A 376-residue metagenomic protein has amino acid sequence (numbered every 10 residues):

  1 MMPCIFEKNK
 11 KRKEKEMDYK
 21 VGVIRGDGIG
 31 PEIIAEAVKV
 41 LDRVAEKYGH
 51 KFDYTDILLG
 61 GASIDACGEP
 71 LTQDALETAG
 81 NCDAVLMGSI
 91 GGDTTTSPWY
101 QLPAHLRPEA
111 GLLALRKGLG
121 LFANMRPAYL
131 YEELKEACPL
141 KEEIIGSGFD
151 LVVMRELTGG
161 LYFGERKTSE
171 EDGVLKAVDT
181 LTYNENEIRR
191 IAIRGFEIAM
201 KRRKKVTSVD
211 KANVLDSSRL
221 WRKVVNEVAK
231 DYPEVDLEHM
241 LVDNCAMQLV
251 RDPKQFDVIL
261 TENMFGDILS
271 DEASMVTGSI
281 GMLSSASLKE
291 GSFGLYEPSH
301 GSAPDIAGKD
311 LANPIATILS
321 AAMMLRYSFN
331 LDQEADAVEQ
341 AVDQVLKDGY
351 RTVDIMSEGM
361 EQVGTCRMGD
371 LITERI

Functional and structural regions predicted by a protein language model:
C4-E16: Short, Lys/Arg-enriched N-terminal segments with co-localized hydrophobic residues within the first ~10-30 amino acids
M17-V21: Extreme N-terminal starter segment of soluble prokaryotic enzymes
G22-K39, V44-A45, E171-D243, Q255: Glycine-rich phosphate/diphosphate-binding loop of Rossmann-like nucleotide-binding domains
D27-G30, D83, M154, G195 (+4 more regions): Buried hydrophobic positions in well-ordered alpha/beta secondary-structure cores of metabolic enzymes
G49-Q73, M247-L249: N-terminal beta-loop-helix "entrance" segment that forms/cooperates in small-molecule cofactor or anionic ligand
G49-T55, R202-K211, Y232-M240, N330-E339 (+1 more regions): Flexible, glycine/charged-enriched surface loops at secondary-structure junctions
G61, L249-Y350: Glycine-rich phosphate/nucleotide-binding loop
I64-V178, M264: N-terminal glycine-rich phosphate/adenylate-binding segment common to multiple enzyme folds
